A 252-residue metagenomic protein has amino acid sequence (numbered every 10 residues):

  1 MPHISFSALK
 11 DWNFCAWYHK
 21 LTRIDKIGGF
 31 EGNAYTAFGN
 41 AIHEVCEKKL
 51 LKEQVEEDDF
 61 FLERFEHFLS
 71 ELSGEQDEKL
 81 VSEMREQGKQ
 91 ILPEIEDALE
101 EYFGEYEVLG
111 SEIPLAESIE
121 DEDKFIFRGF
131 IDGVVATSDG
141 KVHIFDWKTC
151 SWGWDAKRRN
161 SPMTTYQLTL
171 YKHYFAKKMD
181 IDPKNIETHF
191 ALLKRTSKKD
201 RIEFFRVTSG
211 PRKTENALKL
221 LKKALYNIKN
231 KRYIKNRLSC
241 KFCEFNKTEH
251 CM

Functional and structural regions predicted by a protein language model:
I4, H173-M252: Metal-dependent nuclease catalytic regions and adjoining charged, substrate-binding loops involved in nucleic-acid end
L9-Q54, K89-P93, E112, F242: Nuclease catalytic cores
C15-L21, K141-K148, L218: Active-site-adjacent bridging/hinge elements
D25, K148-S151, K194: A short beta-strand motif that forms part of the nucleic acid-binding face of small beta-barrel RNA-binding folds
A34, F38, M84, G88 (+3 more regions): Hydrophobic (often cysteine-bearing) scaffold residues that line and stabilize catalytic clefts of nucleotide/cofactor
V45-P114, S118-I119: A non-catalytic, helix-rich entry segment at domain boundaries
E107-L109, V142, K184-T188: Residue-level recognition of the N-termini of beta-strands and the immediately preceding loop/turn
G110-L168, F175-A176: Non-catalytic protein-protein interaction segments used by genome-maintenance enzymes to assemble and couple activities
